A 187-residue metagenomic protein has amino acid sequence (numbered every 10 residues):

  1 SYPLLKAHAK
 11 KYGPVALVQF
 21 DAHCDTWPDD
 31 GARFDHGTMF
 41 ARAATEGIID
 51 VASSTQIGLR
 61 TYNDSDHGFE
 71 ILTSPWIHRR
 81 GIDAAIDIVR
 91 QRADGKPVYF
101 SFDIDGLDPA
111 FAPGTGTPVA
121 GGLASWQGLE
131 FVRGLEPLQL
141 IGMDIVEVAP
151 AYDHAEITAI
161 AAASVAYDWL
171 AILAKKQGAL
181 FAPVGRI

Functional and structural regions predicted by a protein language model:
S1-I187: Conserved alpha-helical scaffold segments that buttress catalytic/binding sites
